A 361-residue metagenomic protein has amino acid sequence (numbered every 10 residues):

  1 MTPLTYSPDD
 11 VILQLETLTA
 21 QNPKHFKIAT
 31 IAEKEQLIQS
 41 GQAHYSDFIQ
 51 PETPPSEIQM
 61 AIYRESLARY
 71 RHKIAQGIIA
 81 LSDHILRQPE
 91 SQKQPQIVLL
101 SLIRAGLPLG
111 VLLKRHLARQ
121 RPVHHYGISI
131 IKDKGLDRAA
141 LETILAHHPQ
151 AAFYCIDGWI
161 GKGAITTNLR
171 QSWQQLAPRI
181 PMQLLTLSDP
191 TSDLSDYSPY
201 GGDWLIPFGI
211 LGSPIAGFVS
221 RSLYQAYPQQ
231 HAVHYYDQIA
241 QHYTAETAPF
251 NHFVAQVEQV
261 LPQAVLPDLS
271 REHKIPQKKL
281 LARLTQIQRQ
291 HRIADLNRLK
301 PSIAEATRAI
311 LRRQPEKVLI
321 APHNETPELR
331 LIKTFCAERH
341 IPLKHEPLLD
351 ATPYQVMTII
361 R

Functional and structural regions predicted by a protein language model:
M1-I97, A118-R361: Long, low-complexity, Lys/Arg-enriched
L100: Short beta-strand immediately N-terminal to the catalytic nucleophile in serine-hydrolase-like folds
L107-H116: Contiguous, well-ordered alpha-helical segments that form the cores/surfaces of helical PPI scaffolds
